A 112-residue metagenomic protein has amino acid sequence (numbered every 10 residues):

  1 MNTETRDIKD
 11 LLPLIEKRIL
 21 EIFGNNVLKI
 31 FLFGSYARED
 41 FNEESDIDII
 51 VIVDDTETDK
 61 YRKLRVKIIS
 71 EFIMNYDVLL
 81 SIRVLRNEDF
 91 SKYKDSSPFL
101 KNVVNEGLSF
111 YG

Functional and structural regions predicted by a protein language model:
M1-L28, R38-E43, D54-G112: Catalytic core of pol beta-like nucleotidyltransferases
S35: Recognition helix of helix-turn-helix/homeodomain-like DNA-binding domains that insert into the DNA major groove
D48-I52: Short beta-strand->loop micro-motif that forms the acidic, two-metal-ion catalytic signature in nucleotide-processing
